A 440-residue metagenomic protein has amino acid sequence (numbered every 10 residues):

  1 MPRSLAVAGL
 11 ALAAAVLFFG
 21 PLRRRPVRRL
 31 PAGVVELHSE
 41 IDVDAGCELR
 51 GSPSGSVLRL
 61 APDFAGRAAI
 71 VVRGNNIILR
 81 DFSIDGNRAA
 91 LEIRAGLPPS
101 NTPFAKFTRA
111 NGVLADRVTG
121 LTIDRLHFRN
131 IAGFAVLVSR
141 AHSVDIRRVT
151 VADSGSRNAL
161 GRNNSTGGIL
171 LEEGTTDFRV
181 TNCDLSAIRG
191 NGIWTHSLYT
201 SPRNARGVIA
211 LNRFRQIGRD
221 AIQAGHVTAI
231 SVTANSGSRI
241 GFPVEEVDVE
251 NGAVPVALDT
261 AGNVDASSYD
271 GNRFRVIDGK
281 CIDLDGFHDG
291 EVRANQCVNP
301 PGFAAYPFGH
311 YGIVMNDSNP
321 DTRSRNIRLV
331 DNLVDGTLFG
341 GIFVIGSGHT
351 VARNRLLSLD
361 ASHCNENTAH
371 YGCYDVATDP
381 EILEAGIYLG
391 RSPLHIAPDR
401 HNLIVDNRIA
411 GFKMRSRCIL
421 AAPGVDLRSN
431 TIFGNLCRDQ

Functional and structural regions predicted by a protein language model:
M1-L10: N-terminal Sec-pathway targeting helices
A11-R24: Bacterial Sec-dependent signal peptides at the C-terminal "C-region" and cleavage site
P26-E48, S52-A68, S83-I84, F128-A132: N-terminal extracellular ligand-recognition/capping segment immediately after the signal peptide
H38, A61-V71, E92-L114, N130-L137 (+9 more regions): Extracellular beta-strand/beta-solenoid scaffold signature
V43-C47, N75, V118-G120, R140-D145 (+9 more regions): Short "repeat-start/strand-capping" segments in structured domains, especially the N-termini of parallel beta-helix
E48-P53, I70-N101, L114-N130, D145-A152 (+1 more regions): Parallel beta-helix/beta-solenoid
H401-Q440: Leucine-rich solenoid repeat scaffolds
